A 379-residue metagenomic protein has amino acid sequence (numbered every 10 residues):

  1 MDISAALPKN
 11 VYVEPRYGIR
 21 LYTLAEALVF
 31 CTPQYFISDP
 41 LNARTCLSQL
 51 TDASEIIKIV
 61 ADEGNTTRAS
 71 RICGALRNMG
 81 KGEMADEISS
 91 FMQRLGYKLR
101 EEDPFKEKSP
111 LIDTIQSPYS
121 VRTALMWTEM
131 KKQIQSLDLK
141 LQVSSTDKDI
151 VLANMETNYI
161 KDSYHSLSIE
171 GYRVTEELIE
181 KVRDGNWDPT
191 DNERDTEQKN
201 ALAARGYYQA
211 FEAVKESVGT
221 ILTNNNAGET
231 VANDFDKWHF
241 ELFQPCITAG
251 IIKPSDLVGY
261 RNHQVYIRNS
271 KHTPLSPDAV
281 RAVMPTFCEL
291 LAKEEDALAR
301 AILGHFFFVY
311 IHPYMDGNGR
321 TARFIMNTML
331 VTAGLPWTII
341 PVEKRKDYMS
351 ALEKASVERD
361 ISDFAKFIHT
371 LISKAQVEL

Functional and structural regions predicted by a protein language model:
M1-L379: FIC/Doc superfamily catalytic core
